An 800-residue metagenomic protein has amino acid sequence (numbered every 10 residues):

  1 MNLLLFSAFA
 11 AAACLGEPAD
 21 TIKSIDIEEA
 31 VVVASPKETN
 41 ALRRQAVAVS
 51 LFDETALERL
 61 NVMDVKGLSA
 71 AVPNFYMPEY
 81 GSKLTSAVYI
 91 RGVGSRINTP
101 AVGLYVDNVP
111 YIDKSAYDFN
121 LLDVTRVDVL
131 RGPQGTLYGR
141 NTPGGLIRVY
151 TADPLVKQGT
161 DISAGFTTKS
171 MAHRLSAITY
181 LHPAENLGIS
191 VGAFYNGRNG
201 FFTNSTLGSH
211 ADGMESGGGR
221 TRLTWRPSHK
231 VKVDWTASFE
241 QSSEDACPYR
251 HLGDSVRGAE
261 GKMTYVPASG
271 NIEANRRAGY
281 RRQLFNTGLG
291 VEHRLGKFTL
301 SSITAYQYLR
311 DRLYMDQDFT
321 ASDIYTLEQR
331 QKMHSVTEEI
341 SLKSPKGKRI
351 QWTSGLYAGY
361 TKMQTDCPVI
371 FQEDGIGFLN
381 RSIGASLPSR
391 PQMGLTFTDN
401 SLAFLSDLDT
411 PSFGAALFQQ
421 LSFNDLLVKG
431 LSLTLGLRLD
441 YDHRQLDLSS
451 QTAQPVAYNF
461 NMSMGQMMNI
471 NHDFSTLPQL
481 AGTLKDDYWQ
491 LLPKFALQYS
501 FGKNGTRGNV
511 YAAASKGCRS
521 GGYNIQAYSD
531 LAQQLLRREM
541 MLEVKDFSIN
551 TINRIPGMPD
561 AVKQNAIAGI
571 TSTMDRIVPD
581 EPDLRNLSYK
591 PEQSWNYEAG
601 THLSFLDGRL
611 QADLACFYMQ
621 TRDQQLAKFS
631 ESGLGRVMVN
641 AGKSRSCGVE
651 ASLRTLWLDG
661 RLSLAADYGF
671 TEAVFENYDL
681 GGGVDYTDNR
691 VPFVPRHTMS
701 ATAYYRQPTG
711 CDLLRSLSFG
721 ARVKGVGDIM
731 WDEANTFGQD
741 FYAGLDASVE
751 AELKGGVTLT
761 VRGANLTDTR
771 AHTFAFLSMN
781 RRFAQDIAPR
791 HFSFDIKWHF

Functional and structural regions predicted by a protein language model:
D26-E58, S86-A87: N-terminal periplasmic "start-of-domain" segments of outer-membrane beta-barrel proteins
E29-A30, C518, D712, K724-D732 (+1 more regions): C-terminal beta-signal and adjacent terminal beta-strands/loops of Gram-negative outer-membrane beta-barrel proteins
S86, P100, D113, L122-T125 (+7 more regions): Outer-membrane beta-barrel translocator/receptor signature
D107-P133: Short acidic/polar hinge/loop motifs at secondary-structure boundaries that mediate gating or recognition
V156-K157, G165, H182-A274, L309-S322 (+2 more regions): Periplasmic-side early beta-strands and strand-to-turn transitions of outer-membrane beta-barrels
T203-H210, C247-E273, D318-Y325, P368-F404 (+5 more regions): Solvent-exposed loop segments that connect transmembrane elements
G290-M315, Y511-A513, R537-V639, R645-C647 (+1 more regions): Membrane-embedded beta-barrel scaffold of Gram-negative outer-membrane proteins
K343, Q351-T353, Y357, L427-K429 (+5 more regions): Gram-negative outer-membrane beta-barrel transporters
